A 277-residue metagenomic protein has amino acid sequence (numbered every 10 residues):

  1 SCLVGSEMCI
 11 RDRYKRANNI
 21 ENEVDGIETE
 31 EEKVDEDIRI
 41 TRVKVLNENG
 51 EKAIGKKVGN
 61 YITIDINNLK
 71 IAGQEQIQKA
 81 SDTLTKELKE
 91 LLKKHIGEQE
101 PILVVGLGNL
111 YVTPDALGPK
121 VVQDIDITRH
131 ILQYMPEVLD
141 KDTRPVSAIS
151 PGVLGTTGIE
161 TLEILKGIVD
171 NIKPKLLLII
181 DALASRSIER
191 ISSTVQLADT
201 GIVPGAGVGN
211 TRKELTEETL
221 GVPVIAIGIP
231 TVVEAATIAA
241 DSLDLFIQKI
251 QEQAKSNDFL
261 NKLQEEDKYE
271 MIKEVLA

Functional and structural regions predicted by a protein language model:
C2-I10: Short, small-residue-biased leader/transition segments that mark boundaries at the very start of proteins
R11-I96: N-terminal low-complexity, intrinsically disordered segments
P101-L103, L176-L178: Structural motif
V105, N109-R144, A148: Glycine-rich phosphate/diphosphate-binding loop of Rossmann-like nucleotide-binding domains
L107-D115, G155, A182-R186: Gly/Ser/Thr-rich loops at beta-strand to alpha-helix junctions that form or flank small-molecule/cofactor-binding
L139-I168: A structural-propensity feature for long, helix-poor, extended segments
I149-S150, I179-A277: A structural signal for small-residue-enriched, beta-sheet-centric alpha/beta enzyme cores and oligomeric scaffold folds
V169, P174-K175: Proline-aspartate-enriched helix->loop->beta-strand connector
